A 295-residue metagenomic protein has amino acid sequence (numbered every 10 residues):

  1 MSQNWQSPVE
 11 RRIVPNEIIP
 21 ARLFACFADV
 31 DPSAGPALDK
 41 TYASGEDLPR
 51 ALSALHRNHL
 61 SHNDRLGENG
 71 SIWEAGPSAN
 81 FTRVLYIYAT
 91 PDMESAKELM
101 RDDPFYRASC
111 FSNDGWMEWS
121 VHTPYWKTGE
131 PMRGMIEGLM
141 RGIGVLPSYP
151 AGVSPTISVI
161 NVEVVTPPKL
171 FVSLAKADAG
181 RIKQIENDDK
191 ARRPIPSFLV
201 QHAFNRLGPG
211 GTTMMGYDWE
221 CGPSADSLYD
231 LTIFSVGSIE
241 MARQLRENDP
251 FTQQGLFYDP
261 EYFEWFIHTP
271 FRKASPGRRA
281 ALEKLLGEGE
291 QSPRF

Functional and structural regions predicted by a protein language model:
S2-F295: Conserved, structured core segments of small domains
